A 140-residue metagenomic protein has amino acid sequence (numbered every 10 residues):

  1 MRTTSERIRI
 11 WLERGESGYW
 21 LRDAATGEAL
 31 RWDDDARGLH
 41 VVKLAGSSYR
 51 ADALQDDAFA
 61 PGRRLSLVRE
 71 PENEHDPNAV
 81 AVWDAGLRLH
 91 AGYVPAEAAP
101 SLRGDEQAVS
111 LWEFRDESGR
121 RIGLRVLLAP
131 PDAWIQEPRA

Functional and structural regions predicted by a protein language model:
M1-A140: Conserved active-site motif detector
